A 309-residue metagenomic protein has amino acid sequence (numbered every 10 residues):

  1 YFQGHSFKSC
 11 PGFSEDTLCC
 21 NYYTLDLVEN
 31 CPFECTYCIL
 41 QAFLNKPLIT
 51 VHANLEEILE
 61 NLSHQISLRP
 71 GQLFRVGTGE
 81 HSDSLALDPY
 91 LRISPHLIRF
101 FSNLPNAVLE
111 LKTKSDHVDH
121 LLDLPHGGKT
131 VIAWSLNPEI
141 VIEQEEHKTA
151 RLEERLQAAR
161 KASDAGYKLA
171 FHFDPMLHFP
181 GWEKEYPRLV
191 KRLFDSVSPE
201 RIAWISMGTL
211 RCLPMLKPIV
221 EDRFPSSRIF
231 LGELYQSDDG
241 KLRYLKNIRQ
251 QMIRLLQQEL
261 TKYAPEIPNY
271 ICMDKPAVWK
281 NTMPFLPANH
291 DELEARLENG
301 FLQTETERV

Functional and structural regions predicted by a protein language model:
S6-T17, I39-S135, K161: Conserved Radical SAM active-site core
E15-N30: Immediate flanking context of iron-sulfur cluster ligation sites
D26-F43: Local cysteine-cluster metal-coordination motifs and their immediate loop/turn environment, predominantly Fe-S cluster
F74-T78, L109-L111, I132-W134, L169-F173 (+2 more regions): Hydrophobic faces of well-ordered beta-strands that scaffold small-molecule active sites in alpha/beta enzyme cores
S82-L85, D116-D119, T130-T149, P175-F179 (+2 more regions): Conserved radical SAM core fold
A162-F173, P180: A conserved active-site cap/scaffold subdomain adjacent to cofactor or substrate pockets
G181-S196: Catalytic cores of alpha/beta
F194-V309: Auxiliary Fe-S-binding modules of radical SAM enzymes
